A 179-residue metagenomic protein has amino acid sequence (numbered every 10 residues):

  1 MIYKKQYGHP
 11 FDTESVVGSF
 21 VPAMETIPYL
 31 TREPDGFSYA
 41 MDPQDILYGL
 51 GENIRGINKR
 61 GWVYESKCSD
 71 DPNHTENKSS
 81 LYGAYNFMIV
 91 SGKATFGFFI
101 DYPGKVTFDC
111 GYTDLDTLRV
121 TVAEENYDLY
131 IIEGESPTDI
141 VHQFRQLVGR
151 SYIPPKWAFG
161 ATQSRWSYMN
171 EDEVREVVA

Functional and structural regions predicted by a protein language model:
M1-A158, R165-S167, V178: Catalytic and substrate-binding clefts that recognize carbohydrates or anionic sugar/phosphate headgroups
D172-V178: Short, intrinsically disordered, charge-balanced linker/junction segments flanking boundaries in proteins
